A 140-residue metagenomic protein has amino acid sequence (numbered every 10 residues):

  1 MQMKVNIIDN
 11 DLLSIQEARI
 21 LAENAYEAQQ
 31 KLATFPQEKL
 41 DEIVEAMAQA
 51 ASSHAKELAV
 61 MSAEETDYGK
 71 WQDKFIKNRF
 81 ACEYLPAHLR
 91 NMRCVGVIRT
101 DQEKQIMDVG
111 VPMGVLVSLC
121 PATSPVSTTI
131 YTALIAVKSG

Functional and structural regions predicted by a protein language model:
M1-Q105: N-terminal Rossmann-like NAD(P)+-binding subdomain of aldehyde/semialdehyde dehydrogenases
R90-S139: Conserved small-residue-rich beta-alpha loop and adjacent elements that most often cradle the phosphate/pyrophosphate
